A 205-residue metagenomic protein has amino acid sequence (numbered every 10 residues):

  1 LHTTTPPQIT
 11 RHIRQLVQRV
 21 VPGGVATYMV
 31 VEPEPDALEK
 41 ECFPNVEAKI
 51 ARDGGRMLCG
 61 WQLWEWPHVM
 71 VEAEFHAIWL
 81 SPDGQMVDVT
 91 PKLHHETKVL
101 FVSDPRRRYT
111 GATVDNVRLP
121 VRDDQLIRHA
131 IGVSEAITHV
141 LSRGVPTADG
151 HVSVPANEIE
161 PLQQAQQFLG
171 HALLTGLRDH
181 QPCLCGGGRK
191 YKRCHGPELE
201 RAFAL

Functional and structural regions predicted by a protein language model:
L1-L184, R189-R193, P197-L205: A structural boundary/capping signal
